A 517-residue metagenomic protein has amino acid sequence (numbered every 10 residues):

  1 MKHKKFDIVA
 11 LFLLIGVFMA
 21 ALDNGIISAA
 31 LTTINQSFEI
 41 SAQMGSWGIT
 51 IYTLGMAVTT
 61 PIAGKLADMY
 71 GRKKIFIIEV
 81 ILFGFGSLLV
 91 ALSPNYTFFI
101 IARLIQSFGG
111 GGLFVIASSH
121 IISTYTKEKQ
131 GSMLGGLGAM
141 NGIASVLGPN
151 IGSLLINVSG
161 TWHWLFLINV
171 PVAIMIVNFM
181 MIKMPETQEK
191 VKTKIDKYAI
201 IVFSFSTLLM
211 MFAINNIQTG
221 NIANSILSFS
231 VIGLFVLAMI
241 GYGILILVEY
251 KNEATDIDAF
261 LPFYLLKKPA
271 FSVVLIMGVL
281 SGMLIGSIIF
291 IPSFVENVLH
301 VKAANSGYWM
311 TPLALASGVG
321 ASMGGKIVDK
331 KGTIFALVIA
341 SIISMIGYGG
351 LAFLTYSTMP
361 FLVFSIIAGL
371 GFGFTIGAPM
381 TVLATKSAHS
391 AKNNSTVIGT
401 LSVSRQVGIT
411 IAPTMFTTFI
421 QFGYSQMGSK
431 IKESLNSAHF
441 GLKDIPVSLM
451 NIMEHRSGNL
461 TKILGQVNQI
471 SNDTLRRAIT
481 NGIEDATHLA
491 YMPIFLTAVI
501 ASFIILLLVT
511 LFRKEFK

Functional and structural regions predicted by a protein language model:
I8-A63, G148, I288-P292: Extracytoplasmic
I8-M19, S28, F229, D256-Q426 (+1 more regions): 12-transmembrane solute porter fold
I34-N35, L66-A67, I151-G160, I214 (+5 more regions): Interfacial helix-cap and linker-helix signal at transmembrane-aqueous boundaries of multi-pass secondary transporters
M44, K129-G136, N305, N393-T400 (+1 more regions): Cytoplasmic loop-to-transmembrane helix junctions
T50-A63, F114-S118, T311-G324: Central cavity-lining transmembrane alpha-helices of secondary-active solute carriers, predominantly the Major
G64-I200: Helix-loop-helix hairpins in multi-pass membrane proteins, especially solute transporters
N157-I276: Hydrophobic transmembrane-helix bundles of small-molecule transporters
Q406-L508: Hydrophobic transmembrane architecture of multi-pass small-molecule transporters
